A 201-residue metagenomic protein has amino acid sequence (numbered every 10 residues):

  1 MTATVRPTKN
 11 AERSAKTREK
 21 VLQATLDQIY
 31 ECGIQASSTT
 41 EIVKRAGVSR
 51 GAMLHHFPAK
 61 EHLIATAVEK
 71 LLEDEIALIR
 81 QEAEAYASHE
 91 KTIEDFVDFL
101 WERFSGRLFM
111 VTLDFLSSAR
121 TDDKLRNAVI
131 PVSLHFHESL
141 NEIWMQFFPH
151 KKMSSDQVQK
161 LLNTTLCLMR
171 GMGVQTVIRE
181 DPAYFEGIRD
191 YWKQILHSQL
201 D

Functional and structural regions predicted by a protein language model:
M1-K16, I178: N-terminal intrinsically disordered/low-complexity leader segments
N10, T17, V21-A24, L108 (+1 more regions): N-terminal positioning helix adjacent to the helix-turn-helix/winged-helix DNA-binding module
K20, A24, Q28-H62, T66: Helix-turn-helix
P58-H62, T66, E84-A87, R120 (+2 more regions): Residues in soluble alpha-helical coiled-coils and helical-bundle/repeat scaffolds
T66, A77-F109, S155, L161-T165: Hydrophobic alpha-helical connector segments
E69-E75: Short, basic, alpha-helical segments at the C-terminal edge of helix-turn-helix-like DNA-binding modules
I76-Q81, E102-L113, D123-P149, K160 (+2 more regions): Amphipathic alpha-helical packing segments from all-alpha helical-bundle domains
K124-I130, F147-L200: Hydrophobic/aromatic-rich alpha-helical bundle segments in the mid-to-C-terminal region
